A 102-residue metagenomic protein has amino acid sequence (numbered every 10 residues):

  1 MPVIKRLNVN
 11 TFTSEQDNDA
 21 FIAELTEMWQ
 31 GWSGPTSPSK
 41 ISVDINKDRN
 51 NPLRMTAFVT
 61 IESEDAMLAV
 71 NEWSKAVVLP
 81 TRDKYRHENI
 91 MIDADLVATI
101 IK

Functional and structural regions predicted by a protein language model:
M1, T36-T56, L79-K102: Glycine-rich beta-strand-turn "strand-cap" elements at beta-sheet edges
P2-N10, E15-Q16, E62-E64, H87 (+1 more regions): N-proximal accessory regions
I4-T11, I41-K75: Short, well-ordered beta-strand segments in beta-rich or mixed alpha/beta enzyme and ligand-binding folds
E15-S42, S74-R82: Short amphipathic alpha-helical segments
A23-T26, A66-N71, I101-K102: A beta-strand edge to alpha-helix "cap/lid" segment located at domain peripheries
